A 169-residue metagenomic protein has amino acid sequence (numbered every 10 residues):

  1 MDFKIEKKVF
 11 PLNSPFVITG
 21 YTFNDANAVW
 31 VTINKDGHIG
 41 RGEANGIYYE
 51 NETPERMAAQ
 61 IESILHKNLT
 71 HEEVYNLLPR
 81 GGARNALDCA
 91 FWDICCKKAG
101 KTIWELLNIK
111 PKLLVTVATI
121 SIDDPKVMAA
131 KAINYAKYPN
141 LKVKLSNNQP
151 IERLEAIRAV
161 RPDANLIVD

Functional and structural regions predicted by a protein language model:
M1-I167: N-terminal capping/lid subdomain adjacent to the active-site entrance of alpha/beta enzymes
